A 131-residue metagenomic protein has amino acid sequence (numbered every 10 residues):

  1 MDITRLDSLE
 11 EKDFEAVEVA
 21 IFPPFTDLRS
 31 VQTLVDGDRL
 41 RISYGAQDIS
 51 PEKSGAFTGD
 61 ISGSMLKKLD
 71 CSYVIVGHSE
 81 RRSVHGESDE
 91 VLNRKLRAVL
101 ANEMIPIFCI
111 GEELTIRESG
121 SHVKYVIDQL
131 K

Functional and structural regions predicted by a protein language model:
M1-E52, A56-T58: Conserved N-terminal beta1-alpha1 strand-loop-helix module at the mouth
I3-D7, L28-Q32, G63, N93-R97 (+1 more regions): Generic structural signal for well-ordered alpha-helices, preferentially at hydrophobic/aromatic core positions
T4, F22-T26, I61, E87 (+2 more regions): Conserved active-site and cofactor/substrate-binding residues in soluble primary-metabolism enzymes
E11-F14, K67-K68, L100: Solvent-exposed alpha-helices and their adjacent loops that cap or buttress functional pockets in soluble metabolic
V17-A20, I42-S43, S72-I75, I105-I107: Structural motif
E18, F22, T26-D27, S54-I61 (+2 more regions): Low-complexity, flexible helical/coil segments
D36-A98: Glycine/small-residue-rich loop that forms an oxyanion/phosphate-binding "nest" at active or ligand-binding sites
E80-K131: Conserved anion-binding
